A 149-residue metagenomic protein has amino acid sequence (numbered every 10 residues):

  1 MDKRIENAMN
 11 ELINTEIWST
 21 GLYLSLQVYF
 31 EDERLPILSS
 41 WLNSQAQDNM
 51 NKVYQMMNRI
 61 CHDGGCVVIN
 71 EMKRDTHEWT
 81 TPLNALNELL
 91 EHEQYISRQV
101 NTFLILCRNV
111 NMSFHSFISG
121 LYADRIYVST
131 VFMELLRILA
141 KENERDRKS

Functional and structural regions predicted by a protein language model:
M1-S149: Iron-associated oxidoreductase/ferritin-like identity signal
